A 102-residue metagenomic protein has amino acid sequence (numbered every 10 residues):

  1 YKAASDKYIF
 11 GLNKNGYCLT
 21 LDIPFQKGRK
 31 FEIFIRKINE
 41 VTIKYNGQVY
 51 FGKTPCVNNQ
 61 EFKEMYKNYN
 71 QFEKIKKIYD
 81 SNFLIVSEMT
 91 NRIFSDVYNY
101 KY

Functional and structural regions predicted by a protein language model:
Y1-I33: C-terminal substrate-recognition/cap domain of FAD-linked oxidoreductases
K30-F34, I43-Y102: Activity-critical C-terminal alpha-helical subdomain
I38: Aromatic/hydrophobic pocket-lining residues that form π-stacking "cages" and hydrophobic walls in ligand
